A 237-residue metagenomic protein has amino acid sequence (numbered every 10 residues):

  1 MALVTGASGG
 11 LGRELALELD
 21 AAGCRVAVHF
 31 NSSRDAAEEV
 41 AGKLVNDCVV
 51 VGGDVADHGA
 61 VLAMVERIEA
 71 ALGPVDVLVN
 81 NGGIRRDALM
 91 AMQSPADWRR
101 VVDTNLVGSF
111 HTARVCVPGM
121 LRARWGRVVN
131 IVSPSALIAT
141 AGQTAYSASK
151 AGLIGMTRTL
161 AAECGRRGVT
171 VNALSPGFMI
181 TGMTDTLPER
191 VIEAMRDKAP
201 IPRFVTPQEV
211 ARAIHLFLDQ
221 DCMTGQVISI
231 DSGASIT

Functional and structural regions predicted by a protein language model:
S8-G9: Conserved glycine-rich cofactor-binding loop
G52-M64, P95, Q208: The beta1-alpha1 cofactor-binding region of Rossmann-like NAD(H)/NADP(H)-dependent oxidoreductases
L89-M90, S94-V102, V128, T184 (+1 more regions): Substrate-binding pocket helix/loop in short-chain dehydrogenase/reductase
F110, W125, R203-I230: C-terminal substrate-recognition "lid" of short-chain dehydrogenase/reductases
A113, S149, T157: Active-site helix of classical SDR
P118, A162-E163: Alpha-helical segment proximal to the catalytic Tyr-Lys
S133: Residue(s) in the substrate-gating loop at a strand-loop-helix junction that position the organic substrate next
